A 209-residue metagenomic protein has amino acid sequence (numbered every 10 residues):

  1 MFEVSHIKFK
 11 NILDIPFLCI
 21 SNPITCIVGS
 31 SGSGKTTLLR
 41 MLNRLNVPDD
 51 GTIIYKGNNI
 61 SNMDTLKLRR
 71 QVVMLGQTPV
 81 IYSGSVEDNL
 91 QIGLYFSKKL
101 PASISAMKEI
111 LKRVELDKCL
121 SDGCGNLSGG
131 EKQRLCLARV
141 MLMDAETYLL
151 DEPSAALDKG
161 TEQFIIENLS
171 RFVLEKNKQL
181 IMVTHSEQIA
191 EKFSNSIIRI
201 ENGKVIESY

Functional and structural regions predicted by a protein language model:
N43: Helix-to-loop junction immediately C-terminal to a conserved catalytic motif
G51-N59, L68: Conserved ABC transporter NBD signature motif
P79-D88: Conserved catalytic motifs of ABC-family nucleotide-binding domains
A102-L120: Conserved ABC ATPase "signature" region
G123-L127, E131: Conserved ABC ATPase signature
Y148-E152: Catalytic Walker B motif of ABC-type/P-loop ATPase nucleotide-binding domains
K159-T161: Helix N-cap at the start of a conserved alpha-helix in ABC-type nucleotide-binding domains
